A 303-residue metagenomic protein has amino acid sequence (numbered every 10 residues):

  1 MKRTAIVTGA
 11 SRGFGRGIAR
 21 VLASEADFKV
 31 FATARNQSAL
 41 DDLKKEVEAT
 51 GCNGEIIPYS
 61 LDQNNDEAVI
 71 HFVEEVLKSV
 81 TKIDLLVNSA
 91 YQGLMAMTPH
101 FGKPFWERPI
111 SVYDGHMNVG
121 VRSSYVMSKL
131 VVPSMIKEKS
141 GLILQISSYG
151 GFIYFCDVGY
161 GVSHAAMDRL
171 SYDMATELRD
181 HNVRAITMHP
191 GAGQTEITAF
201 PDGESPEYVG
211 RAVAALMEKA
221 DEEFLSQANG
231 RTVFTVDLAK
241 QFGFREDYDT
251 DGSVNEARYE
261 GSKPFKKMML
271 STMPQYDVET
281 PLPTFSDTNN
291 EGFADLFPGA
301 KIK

Functional and structural regions predicted by a protein language model:
S11-G13: Conserved glycine-rich cofactor-binding loop
E25-D42: Conserved glycine-rich Rossmann-like NAD(P)H-binding loop of the short-chain dehydrogenase/reductase
V47-D66: Rossmann-fold cofactor-recognition segment
S89-H100: Conserved NAD(P)H cofactor-binding loop of Rossmann-fold oxidoreductase domains
Q92-G93, P104-V112, H116, L142-D180 (+2 more regions): Catalytic loop of short-chain dehydrogenase/reductase
S128-K129, Y172: A short, exposed helix-loop element centered on a Lys and neighboring polar residues
T187-M188, A199-A300: C-terminal helical subdomain
